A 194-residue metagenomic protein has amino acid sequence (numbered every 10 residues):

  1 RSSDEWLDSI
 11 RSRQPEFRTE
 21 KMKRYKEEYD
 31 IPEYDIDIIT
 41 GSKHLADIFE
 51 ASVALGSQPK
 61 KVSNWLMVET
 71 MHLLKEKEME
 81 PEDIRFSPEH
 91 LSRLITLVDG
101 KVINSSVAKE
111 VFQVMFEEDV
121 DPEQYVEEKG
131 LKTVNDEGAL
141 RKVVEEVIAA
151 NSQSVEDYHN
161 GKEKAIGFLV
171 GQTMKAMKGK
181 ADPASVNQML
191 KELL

Functional and structural regions predicted by a protein language model:
R1-L194: Charged, compositionally biased, marginally structured helical/coil segments
